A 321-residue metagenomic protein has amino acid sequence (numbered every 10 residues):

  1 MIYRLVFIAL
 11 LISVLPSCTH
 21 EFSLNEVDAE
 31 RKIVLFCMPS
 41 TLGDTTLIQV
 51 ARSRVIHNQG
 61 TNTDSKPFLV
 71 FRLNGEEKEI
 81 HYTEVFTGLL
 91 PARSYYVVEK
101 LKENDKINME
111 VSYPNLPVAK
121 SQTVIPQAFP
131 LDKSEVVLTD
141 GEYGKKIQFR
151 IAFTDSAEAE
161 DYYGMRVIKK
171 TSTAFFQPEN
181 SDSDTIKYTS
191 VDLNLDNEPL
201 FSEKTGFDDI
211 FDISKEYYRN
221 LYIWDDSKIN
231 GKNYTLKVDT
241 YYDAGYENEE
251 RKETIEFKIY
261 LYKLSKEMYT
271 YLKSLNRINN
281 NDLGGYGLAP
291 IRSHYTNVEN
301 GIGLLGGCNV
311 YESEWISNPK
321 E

Functional and structural regions predicted by a protein language model:
M1-I2, T19: N-terminal hydrophobic targeting signals that begin at the initiator methionine
I2-I8: Sec-dependent signal peptide recognition, specifically the positively charged N-region followed immediately by
V14-S17: C-terminal motif of bacterial Sec signal peptides marking the signal peptidase cleavage site
T19-E321: A sequence/structural signal for flexible, mid-protein segments enriched in small/helix-disrupting residues
